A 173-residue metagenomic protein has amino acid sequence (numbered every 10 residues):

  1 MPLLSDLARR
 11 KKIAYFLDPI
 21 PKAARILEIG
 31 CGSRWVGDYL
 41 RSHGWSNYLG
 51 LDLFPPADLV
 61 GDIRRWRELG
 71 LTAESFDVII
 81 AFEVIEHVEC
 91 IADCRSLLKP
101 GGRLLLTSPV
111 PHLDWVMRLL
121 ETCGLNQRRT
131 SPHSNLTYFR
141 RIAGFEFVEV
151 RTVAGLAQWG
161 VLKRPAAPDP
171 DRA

Functional and structural regions predicted by a protein language model:
M1-E74, L125-F139, A143-F145, E149-V161 (+1 more regions): Conserved N-terminal segment of class I S-adenosyl-L-methionine
G30, L105-T107: Short beta-strand segments
Y39, R103-L105: Non-heme di-metal
I80: A conserved beta-strand element that flanks and buttresses the S-adenosyl-L-methionine
E83-V84: Short catalytic micro-motifs in class I SAM-dependent methyltransferases
I91-R103: A short glycine-rich, Lys/Arg-flanked "PGG" loop and its adjoining helix->strand segment in the class I
T107-R129: Short, glycine-/aromatic-enriched active-site segment of Class I SAM-dependent methyltransferases
